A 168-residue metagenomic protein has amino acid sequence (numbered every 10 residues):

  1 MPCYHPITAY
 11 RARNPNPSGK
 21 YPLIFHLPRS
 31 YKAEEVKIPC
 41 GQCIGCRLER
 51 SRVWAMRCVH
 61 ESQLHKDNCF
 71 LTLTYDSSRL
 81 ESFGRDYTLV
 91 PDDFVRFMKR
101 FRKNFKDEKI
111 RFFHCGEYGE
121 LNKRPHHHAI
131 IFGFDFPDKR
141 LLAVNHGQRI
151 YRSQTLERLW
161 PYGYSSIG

Functional and structural regions predicted by a protein language model:
M1-V59: DNA replication initiation on ssDNA origins
S18-K20, G84, G147-Q148: Intrinsic-disorder/low-complexity loop/linker signature
P39, D67, P125: Residues that flank catalytic or metal-binding motifs in active/ligand-binding sites
L48-L121: Signature for HUH/AEP ssDNA processing cores
L71, H128-A129: A structural signal for short, well-ordered beta-strand segments
E120-P125, I131-G168: Conserved His + Asp/Glu catalytic blocks
